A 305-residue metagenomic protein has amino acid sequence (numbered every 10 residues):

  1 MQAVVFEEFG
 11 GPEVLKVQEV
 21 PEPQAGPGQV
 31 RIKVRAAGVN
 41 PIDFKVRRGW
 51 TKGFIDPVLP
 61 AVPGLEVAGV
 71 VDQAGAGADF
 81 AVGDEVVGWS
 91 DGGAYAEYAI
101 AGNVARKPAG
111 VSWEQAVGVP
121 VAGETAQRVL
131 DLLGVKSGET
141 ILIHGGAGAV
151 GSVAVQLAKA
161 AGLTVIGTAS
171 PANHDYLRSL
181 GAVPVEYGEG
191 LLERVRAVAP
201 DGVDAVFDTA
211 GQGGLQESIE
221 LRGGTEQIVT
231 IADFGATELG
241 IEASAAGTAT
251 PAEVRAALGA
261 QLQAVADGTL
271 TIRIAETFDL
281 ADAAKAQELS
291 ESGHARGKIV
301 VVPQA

Functional and structural regions predicted by a protein language model:
G11-V14, V20-A68: N-terminal glycine-rich beta->alpha transition that marks the start or flank of a dinucleotide-binding site
R31, G38, A68, V87-G88 (+2 more regions): Hydrophobic beta-strand signal
L65-E66, V87-G145: NAD(P)H dinucleotide-binding glycine-rich loop of Rossmann-like/cofactor-binding domains, especially the beta1-alpha1
A68-S90: A glycine-/small-residue-rich N-terminal strand-loop-strand element that serves as the cofactor-binding glycine loop
F80-A81, V135, R222: Short, well-ordered loop/turn sites that connect or cap secondary structure elements
V119, G123-G188: Mid-domain Rossmann-like dinucleotide-binding core that forms the NAD(H)/NADP(H) cofactor-binding site
R178, T209-R273, L280, V302-A305: Glycine-rich phosphate-binding loop and adjacent beta-alpha segment of Rossmann(oid) nucleotide-cofactor-binding
L191-D201: Short amphipathic alpha-helix with an adjacent loop that forms part of the alpha/beta core around
